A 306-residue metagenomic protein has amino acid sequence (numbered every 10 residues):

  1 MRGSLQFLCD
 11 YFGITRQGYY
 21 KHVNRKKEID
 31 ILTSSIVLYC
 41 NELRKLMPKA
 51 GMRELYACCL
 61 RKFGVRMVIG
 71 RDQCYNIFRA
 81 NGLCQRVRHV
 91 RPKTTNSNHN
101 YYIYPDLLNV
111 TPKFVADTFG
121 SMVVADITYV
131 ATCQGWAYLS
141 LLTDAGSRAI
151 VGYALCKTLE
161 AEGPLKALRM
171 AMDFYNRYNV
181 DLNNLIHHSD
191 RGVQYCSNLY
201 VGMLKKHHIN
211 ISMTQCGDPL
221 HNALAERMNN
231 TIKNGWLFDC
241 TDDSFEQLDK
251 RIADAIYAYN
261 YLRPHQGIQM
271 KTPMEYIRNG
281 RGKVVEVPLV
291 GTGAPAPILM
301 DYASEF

Functional and structural regions predicted by a protein language model:
M1-L8, F12: Double-stranded DNA-binding cores of transcription factors and transposases
L8-C9, Y19, C40, L55 (+15 more regions): Mobile genetic element proteins and their domesticated derivatives, centered on retroelements and DNA transposons
C9, R16-A116, D218, T272-R281: Basic, flexible linker segments flanking DNA-binding modules in nucleic acid-interacting mobile-element proteins
V65-L141, K166-M170, F174-R177, D181-N184 (+1 more regions): Mobile-element integrase/transposase regions, centering on the N-terminal DNA-binding/Zn-coordinating module
V87-K93, H187-R191, K205-L224, C240-F245: RNase H-like polynucleotidyl transferase catalytic core
D144-A145, C156-E162: A short acidic/small-residue loop/turn micro-motif
N179-S197, Q215, Q269-M274: Acidic/histidine-rich, metal-coordinating catalytic segments
N198, K205-I209, T231-F306: C-terminal domain-tail junction helix/linker
